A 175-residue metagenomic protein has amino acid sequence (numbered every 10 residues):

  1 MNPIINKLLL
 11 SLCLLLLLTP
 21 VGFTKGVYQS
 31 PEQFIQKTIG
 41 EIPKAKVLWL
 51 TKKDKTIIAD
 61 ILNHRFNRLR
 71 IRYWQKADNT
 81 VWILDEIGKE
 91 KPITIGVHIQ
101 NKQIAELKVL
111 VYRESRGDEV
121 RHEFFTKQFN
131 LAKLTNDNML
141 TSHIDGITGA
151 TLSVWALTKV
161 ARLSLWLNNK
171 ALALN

Functional and structural regions predicted by a protein language model:
M1-L9: Bacterial N-terminal signal peptides that target proteins for export
N2, L17, A77-N79: Extended interaction regions within the primary functional domain
L9-T19: Bacterial N-terminal signal peptides
C13-L15, L131, G149: Glycine-centered small-residue hotspots that permit tight backbone geometry or close packing
F23-I144, T151, W155, K159-N175: Flexible, solvent-exposed loop/hinge segments and secondary-structure transition points
